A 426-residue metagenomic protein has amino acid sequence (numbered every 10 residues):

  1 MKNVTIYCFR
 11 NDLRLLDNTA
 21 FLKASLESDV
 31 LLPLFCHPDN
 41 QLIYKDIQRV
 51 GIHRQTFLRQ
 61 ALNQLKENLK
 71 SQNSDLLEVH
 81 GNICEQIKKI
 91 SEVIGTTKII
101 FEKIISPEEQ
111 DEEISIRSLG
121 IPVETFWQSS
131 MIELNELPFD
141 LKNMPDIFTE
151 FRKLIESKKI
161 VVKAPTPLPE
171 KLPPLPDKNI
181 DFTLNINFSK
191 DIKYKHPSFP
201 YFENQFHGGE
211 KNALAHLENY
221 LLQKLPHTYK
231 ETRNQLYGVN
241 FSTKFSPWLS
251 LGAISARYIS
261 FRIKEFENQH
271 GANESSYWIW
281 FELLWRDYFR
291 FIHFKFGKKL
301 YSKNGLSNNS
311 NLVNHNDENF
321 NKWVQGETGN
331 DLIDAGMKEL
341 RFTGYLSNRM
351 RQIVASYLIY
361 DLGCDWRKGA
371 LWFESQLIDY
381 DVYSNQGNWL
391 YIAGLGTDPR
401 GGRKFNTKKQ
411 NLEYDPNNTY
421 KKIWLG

Functional and structural regions predicted by a protein language model:
M1-K163, K338-E339, S384-N388: Trp/Phe/Arg-rich N-terminal binding region typifying the photolyase-homology
Y7-C8, I52-H53, T232, W323 (+1 more regions): Short, contiguous strand/loop micro-motifs
F21-K23, N63-L65, E133-L137, H216 (+5 more regions): Intrinsically disordered, low-complexity boundary segments flanking structured domains
L69, G120, R152, L221 (+3 more regions): Hydrophobic residues within well-ordered, non-membrane alpha-helices that form the packing/core of soluble catalytic
K142-S307, N411-G426: Glycine/tryptophan-enriched, flexible segments
G238-G426: Active-site-proximal binding-pocket segments
